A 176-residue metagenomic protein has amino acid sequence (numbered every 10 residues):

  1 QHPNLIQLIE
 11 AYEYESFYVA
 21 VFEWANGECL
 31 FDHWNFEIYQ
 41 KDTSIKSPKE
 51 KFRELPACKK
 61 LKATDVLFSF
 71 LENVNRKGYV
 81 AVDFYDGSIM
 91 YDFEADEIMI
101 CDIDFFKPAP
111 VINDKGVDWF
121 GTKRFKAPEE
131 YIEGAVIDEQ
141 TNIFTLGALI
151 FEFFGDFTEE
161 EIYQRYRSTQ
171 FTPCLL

Functional and structural regions predicted by a protein language model:
H2-A11: Conserved HxN/HPN-centered segment at the entrance to the catalytic loop of eukaryotic protein kinase-like domains
E15-C29: Conserved short submotifs of the Hanks-type protein kinase catalytic core that shape the nucleotide-binding pocket
A63-T64: Activation segment signature within eukaryotic-like protein kinase domains
L71, N75-D92: Catalytic-loop of the protein kinase fold
K115-E130: Conserved activation segment of eukaryotic-like protein kinases, specifically the C-terminal portion of the activation
E129-E139: Conserved end of the kinase activation segment
N142: Conserved catalytic-loop aspartate of Hanks-type protein kinases
